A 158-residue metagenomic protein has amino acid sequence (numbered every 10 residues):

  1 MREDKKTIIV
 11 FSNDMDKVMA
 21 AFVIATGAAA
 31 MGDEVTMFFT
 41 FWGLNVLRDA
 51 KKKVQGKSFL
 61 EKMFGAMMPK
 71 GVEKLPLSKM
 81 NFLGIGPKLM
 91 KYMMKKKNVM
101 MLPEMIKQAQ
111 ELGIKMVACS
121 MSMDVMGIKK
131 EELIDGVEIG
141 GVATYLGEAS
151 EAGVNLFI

Functional and structural regions predicted by a protein language model:
M1-K6, N45: Secretory/periplasmic and organellar redox-cofactor proteins
K5-T7, F64, A152-G153: Polar low-complexity intrinsically disordered regions
I8-V18, L47-R48, Y92-K97: Short, glycine-rich nucleotide/cofactor-binding loops
M19-G32, M37: Histidine-anchored nucleotide/phosphate-binding helix
V35-F41, V117-S120: Short internal beta-strands
L44-K57: N-terminal beta-loop-helix "entrance" segment that forms/cooperates in small-molecule cofactor or anionic ligand
Q55-M90, N98: A glycine-rich helix N-cap at a beta->alpha junction
F82-G140, T144-L146: A charged, amphipathic interaction segment
